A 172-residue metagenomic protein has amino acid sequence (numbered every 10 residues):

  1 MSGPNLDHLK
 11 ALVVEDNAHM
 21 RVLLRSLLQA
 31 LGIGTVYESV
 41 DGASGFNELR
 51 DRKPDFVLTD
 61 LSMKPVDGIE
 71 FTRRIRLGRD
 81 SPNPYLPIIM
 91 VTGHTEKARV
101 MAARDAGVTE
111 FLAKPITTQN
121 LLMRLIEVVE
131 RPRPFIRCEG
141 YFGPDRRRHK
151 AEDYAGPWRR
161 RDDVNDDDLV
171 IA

Functional and structural regions predicted by a protein language model:
A18-Y37: Two-component/phosphorelay signaling modules centered on CheY-like receiver
R25-S26, E70, P84, T95-E110 (+2 more regions): Alpha4 helix (beta4-alpha4-beta5 surface) of REC/receiver domains from two-component response regulators
E38-N47, G68: Helix N-cap/capping motif at the beta->alpha junctions
V40, R52, P65-V66, I75: Hydrophobic residue at a beta-alpha junction that N-caps the helix immediately following a catalytic beta-strand/loop
R52-L58: Active-site beta3 strand of CheY-like receiver
K64-P65, T92, E96: The feature encodes the CheY-like receiver
I116-V129, R133, R137-C138: C-terminal output helix
E130-A172: CheY-like receiver
